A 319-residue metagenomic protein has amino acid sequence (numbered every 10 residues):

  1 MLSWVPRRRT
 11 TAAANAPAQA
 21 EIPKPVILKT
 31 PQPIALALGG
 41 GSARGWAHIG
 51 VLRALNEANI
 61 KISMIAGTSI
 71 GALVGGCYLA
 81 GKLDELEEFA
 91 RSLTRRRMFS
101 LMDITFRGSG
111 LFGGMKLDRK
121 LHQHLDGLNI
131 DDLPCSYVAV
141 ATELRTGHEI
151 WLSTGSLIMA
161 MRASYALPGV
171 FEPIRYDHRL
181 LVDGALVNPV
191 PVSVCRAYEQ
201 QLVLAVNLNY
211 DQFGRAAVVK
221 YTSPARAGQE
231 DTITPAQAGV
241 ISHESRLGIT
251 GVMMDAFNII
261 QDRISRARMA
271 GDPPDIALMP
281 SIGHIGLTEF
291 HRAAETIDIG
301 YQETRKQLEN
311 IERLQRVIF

Functional and structural regions predicted by a protein language model:
M1-T68, G76-F319: Patatin-like phospholipase
